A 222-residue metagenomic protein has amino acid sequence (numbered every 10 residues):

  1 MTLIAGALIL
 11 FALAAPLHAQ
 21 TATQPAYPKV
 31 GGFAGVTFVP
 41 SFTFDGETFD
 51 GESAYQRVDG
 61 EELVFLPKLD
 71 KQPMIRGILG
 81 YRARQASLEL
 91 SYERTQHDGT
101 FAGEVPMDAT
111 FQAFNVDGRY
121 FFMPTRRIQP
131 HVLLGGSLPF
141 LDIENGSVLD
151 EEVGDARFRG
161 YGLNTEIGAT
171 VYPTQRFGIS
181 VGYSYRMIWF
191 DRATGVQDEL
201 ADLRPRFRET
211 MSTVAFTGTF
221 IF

Functional and structural regions predicted by a protein language model:
M1-V30: Cleavable N-terminal export/targeting peptides
A19-L88, T213-F222: Short glycine/proline- and aromatic-enriched beta-strand/turn motifs that initiate or cap beta-hairpins
Q20-G32, M123-P130, P173-F177: Short loop/turn motifs that connect adjacent beta-strands in outer-membrane beta-barrel proteins
F38, I78-D150, D155-L163, V171-P173 (+1 more regions): Gram-negative (and chloroplast) outer-membrane scaffold detector with strong preference for beta-barrel transmembrane
D45-Q56, G99-M107, D142-E151, D191-L200: Outer-membrane beta-barrel translocator domains and adjoining extracellular loop/strand segments of Gram-negative
E61-K68, V153-A156, L203-R206: A short acidic, glycine-rich active-site loop that binds or catalyzes chemistry on phosphate/adenosine moieties
P173-F222: Predominantly the C-terminal beta-signal and adjacent terminal strand-loop region of outer-membrane beta-barrel
